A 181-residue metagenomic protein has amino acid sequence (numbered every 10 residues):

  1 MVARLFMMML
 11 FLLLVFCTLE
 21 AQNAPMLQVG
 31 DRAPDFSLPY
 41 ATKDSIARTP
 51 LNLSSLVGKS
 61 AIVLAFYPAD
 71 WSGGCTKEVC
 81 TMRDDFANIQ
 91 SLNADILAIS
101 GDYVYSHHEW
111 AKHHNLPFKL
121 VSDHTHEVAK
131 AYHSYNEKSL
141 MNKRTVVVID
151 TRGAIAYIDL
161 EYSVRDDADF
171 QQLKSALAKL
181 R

Functional and structural regions predicted by a protein language model:
M1-M7: Bacterial N-terminal signal peptides that target proteins for export
M7-C17: Bacterial N-terminal signal peptides
C17-K43: N-proximal helix/coil linker or "cap" segments that precede and/or mark the start of modular domains
P34, A61-I62, K143-T145: Short loop/turn microsegments at loop-to-beta-strand junctions
S37-A61: A short beta-strand-turn-helix
N52-M82: Short active-site neighborhood of thiol/selenol oxidoreductases, capturing the structured segment around
T76-L116, H126-V128: Structural microenvironment flanking redox-active thiols in thiol-disulfide oxidoreductases
N142-R181: Thiol-/selenol-based redox modules, centered on thioredoxin-like and closely related oxidoreductase domains
